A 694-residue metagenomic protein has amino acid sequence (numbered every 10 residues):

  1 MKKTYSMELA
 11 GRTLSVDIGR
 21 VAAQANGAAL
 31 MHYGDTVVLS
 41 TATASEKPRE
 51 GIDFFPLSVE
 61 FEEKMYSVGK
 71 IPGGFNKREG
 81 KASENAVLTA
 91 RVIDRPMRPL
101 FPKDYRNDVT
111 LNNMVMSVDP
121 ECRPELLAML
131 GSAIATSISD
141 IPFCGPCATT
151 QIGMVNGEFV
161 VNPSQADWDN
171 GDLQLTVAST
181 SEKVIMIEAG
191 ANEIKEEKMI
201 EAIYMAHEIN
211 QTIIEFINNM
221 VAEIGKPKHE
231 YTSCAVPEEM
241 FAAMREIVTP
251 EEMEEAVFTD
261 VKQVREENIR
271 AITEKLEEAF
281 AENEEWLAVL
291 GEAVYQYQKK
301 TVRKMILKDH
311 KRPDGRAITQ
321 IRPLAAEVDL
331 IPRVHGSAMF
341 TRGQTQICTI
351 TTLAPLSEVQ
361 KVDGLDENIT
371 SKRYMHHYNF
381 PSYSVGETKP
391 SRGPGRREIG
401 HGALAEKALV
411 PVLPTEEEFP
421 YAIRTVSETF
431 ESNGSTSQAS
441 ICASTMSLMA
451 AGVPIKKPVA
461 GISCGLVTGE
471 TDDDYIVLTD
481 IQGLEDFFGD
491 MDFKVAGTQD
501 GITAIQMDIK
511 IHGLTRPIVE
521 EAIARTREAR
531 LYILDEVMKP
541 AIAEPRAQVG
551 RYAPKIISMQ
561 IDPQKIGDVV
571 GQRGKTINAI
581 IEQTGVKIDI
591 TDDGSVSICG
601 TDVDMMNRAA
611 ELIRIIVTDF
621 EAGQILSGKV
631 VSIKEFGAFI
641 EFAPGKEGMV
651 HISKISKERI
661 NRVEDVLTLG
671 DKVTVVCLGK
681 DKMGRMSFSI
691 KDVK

Functional and structural regions predicted by a protein language model:
M1-L30, G34-S45, D53, E230-I369 (+3 more regions): Extended amphipathic alpha-helical scaffolds
M1-T232: Long, basic N-terminal domains or extensions that often function in RNA/ssDNA interaction or organelle/cellular
A25-T110, V115-S117, C122, E188 (+4 more regions): Glycine-rich, flexible beta-strand/loop modules in the N-terminal catalytic cores of phosphate-handling
G27-A29, C122-I141, V328-T351, N433-V453 (+1 more regions): Conserved phosphate/anionic-ligand binding catalytic regions in large, soluble enzymes, centered on
Y33, A42-A44, F61-E63, N113-S117 (+17 more regions): Flexible glycine-/small-residue-rich
K103-V109, C144-P146, I213-Y231, Q263 (+7 more regions): Flexible, glycine/charged-enriched surface loops at secondary-structure junctions
D140-D260, L448-A547: Mobile "lid/hinge" segments at catalytic clefts and subdomain interfaces of large enzymes
L290, P554-I556, P563-K694: Single-stranded RNA-binding regions, centering on S1/OB-family and related RNA-binding modules
